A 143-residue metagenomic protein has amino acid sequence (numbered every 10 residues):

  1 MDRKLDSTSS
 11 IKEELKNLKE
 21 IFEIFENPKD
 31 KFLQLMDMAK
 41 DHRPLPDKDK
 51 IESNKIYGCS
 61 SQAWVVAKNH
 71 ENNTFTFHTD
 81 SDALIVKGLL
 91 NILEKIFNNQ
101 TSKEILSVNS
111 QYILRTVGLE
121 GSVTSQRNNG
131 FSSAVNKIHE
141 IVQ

Functional and structural regions predicted by a protein language model:
D2-L5: N-terminal hydrophobic/helix-forming segments and targeting peptides
T8-Q62, N69-N72, R115-Q143: N-terminal intrinsically disordered, cationic/polar leader segments that include organellar targeting peptides
F25-P28, D80-I85: Structural motif
K68-A83, E94-N98: Conserved interaction-surface patches within small, structured recognition/assembly domains
D80, N91-E94, S107-S110: "Short basic amphipathic alpha-helical interaction patches in structured regions
D82, I92-E94, V117, N129: Feature captures hydrophobic
V86-L90, N98, S102-K103, F131: Short, charged, low-complexity patches
N99-T116: Glycine-rich phosphate/pyrophosphate-binding loops and their adjacent beta-strand/loop elements at enzyme active sites
